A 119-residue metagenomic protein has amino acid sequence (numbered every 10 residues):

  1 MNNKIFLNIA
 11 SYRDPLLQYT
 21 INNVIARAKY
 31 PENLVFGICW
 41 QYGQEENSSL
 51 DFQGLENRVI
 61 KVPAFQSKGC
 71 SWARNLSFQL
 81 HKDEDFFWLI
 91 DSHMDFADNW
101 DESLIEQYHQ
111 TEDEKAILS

Functional and structural regions predicted by a protein language model:
N2-S119: Catalytic cores of eukaryotic secretory-pathway lumenal/extracellular enzymes that build and remodel glycoconjugates
